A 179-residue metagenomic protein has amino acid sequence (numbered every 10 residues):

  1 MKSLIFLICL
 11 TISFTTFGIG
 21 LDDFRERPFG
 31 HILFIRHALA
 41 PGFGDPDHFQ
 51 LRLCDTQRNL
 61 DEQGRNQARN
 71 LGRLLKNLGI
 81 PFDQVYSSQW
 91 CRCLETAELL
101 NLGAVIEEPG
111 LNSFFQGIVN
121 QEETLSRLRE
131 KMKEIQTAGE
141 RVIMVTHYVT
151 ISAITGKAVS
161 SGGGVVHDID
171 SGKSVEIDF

Functional and structural regions predicted by a protein language model:
M1-I5: Positively charged n-region of N-terminal signal peptides that target proteins for export
S13-T15: N-terminal signal peptide c-region/cleavage motif recognized by signal peptidases
I19-G117, S152, K157-F179: Active-site-proximal alpha-helix that buttresses catalytic centers in soluble enzyme cores
G30-I32, E140-T146: Generic beta-sheet signal
L78-I80, I135-G139: Glycine-rich phosphate-binding loop signature in dinucleotide/nucleotide-binding domains
V119-S126: Short, surface-exposed amphipathic charged segments that create phosphate/polyanion-binding patches used for binding
S126-Q136: A short, acidic, amphipathic alpha-helical segment used as a generic capping/interface helix at domain edges
